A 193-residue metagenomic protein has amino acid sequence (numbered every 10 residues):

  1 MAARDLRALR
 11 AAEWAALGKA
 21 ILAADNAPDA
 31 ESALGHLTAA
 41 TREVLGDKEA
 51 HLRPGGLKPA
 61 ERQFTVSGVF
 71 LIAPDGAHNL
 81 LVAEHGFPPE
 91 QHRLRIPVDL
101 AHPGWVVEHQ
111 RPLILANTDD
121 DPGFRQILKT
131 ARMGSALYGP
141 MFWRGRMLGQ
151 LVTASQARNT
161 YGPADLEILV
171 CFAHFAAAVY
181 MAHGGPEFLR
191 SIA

Functional and structural regions predicted by a protein language model:
M1-H36, E43, V179-A193: Signal-transmission linkers at sensory-effector interfaces
A24-L80, H183: Helix-loop-beta substructure at the N-terminus of cytosolic sensory domains that couple signal/ligand detection
A60-Q63, I127-M133: Short loop/turn motifs at secondary-structure junctions and domain boundaries
I72-Q126: Regulatory sensory and allosteric helical modules in signal-transduction proteins and certain transcription factors
D75-G76, F142-M147, Q156, H183: Flexible loop/coil segments at beta-strand boundaries within sensory signal-transduction domains
G86-F87, Q150-T160: Short beta-strand-to-loop transition segments that serve as allosteric relay/switch motifs in sensory/regulatory domains
S135-F142: A short, aliphatic-rich beta-strand micro-motif
W143, Y161-M181, E187-S191: Amphipathic alpha-helical "output/dimerization" segments
